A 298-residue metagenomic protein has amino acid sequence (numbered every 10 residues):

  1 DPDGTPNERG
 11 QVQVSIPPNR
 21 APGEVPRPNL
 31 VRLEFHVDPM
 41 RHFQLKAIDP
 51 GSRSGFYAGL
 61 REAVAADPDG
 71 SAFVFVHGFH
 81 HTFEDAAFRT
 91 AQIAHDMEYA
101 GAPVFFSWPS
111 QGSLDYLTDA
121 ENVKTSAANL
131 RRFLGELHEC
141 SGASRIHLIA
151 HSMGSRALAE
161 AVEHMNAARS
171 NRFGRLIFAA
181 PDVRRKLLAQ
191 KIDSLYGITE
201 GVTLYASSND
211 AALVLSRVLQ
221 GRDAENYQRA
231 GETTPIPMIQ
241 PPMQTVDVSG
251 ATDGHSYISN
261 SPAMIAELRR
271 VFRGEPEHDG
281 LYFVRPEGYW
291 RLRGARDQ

Functional and structural regions predicted by a protein language model:
D1-G51, G55-D67, A87-R145, V162-R175 (+1 more regions): Lipolytic serine-hydrolase domain surface
S71: Alpha/beta-hydrolase fold active-site loops
V74-G78, H151, A180: The conserved beta1-alpha1 loop
H81-A86: Short substrate-entry loop that stabilizes the transition state in hydrolases
L130, I149-G154, L158: Gly/Ala-rich beta-loop-alpha elbow adjacent to hydrolase catalytic centers
